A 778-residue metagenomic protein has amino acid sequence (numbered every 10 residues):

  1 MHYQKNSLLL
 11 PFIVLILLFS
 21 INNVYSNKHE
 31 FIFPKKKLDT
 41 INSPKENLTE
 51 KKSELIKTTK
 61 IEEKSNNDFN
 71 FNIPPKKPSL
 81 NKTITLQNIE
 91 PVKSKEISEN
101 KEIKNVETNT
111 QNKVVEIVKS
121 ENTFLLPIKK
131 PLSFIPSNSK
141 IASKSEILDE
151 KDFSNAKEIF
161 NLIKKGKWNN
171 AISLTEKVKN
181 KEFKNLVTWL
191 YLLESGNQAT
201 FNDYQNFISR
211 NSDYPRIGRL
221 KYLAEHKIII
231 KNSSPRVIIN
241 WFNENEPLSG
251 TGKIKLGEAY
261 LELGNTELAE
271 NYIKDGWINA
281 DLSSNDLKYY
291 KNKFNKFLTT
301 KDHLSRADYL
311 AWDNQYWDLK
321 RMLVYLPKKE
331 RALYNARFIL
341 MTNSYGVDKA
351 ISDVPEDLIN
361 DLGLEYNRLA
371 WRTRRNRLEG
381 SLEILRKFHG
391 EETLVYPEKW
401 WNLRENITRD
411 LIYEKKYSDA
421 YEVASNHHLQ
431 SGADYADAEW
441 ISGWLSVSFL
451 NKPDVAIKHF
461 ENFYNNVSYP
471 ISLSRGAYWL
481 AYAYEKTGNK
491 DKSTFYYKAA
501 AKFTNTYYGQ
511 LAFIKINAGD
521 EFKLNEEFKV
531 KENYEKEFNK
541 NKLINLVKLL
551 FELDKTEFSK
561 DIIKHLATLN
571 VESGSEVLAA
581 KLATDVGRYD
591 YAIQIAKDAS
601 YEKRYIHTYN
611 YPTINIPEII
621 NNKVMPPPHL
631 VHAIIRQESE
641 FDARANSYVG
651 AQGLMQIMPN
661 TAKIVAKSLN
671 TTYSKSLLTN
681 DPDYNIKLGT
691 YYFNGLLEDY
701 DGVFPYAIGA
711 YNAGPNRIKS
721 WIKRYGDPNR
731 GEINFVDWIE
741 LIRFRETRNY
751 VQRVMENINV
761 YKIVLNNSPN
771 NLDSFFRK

Functional and structural regions predicted by a protein language model:
H2-N27: Classical Sec-dependent N-terminal signal peptides that target proteins to the secretory pathway
N27-S145, K151: Intrinsically disordered, low-complexity, repeat-rich polar/charged segments
I141-L148, I172-E182, L193-G196, Q205-P215 (+14 more regions): Solenoid-like repeat scaffolds
N155, T188, K221-A224, K253 (+8 more regions): TPR repeat positional signature
L162, S195, I228, Y260 (+8 more regions): Residue at a conserved register position within TPR or TPR-like alpha-solenoid repeats
K165, E194, K231-N232, L263 (+7 more regions): Structural motif corresponding to the intra-repeat A-B loop/turn of tetratricopeptide repeats
K181-N185, W189-Y191, N202-N211, S352 (+14 more regions): Catalytic glycan-binding domains that act on GlcNAc-containing polysaccharides
